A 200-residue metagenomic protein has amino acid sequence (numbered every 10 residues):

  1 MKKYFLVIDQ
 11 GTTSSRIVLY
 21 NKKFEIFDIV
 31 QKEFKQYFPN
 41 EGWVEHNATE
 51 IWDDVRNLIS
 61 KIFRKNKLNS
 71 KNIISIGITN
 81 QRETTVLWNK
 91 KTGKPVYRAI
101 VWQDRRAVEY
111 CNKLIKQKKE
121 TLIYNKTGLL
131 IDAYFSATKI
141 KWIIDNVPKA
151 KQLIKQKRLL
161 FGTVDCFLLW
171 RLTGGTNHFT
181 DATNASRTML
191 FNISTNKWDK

Functional and structural regions predicted by a protein language model:
M1-Y97, E109, N125: N-terminal glycine/serine-rich phosphate-binding loop of ATP-dependent small-molecule kinases, especially carbohydrate
Q10-T12, I123-K200: Gly/Ser/Thr-rich active-site cleft segment
T49, D53-S60, R64, N112 (+5 more regions): A broad, structural surface signal
R64-K71, T92, K118-E120, P148-L159: Short, glycine- and charge-enriched coil/turn segments that flank and shape catalytic ligand pockets
K90-K94, Q117-T127, I143: Acidic/polar active-site rim loop that often engages polyanionic ligands
D104: Carbohydrate-associated surface elements
Y110-Q117, D132, T138: Flexible glycine-/small-residue-enriched beta->alpha junction loops that bind anionic phosphate/pyrophosphate groups
